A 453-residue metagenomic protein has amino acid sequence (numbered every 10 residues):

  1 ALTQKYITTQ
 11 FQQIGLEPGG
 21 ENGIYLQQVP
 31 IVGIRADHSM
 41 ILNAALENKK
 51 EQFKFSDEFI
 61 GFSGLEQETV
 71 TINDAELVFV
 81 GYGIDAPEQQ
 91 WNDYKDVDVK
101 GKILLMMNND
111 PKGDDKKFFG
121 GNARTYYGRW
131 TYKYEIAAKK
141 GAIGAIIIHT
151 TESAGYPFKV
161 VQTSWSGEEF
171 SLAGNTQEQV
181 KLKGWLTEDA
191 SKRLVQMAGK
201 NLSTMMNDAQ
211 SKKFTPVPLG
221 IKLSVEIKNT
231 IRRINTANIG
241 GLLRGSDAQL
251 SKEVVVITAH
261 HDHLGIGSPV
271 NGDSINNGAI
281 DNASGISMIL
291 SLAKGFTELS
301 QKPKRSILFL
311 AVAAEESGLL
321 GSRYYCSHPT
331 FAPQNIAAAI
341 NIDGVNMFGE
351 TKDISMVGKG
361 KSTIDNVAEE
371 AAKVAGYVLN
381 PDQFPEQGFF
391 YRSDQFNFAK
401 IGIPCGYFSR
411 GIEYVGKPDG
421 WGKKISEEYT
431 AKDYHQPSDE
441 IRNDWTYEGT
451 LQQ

Functional and structural regions predicted by a protein language model:
A1-K117, T363: Noncatalytic luminal/extracellular "stalk/propeptide" segments of secretory-pathway proteins
A1-P18, N43-E47, D98, K102-Y127 (+2 more regions): Catalytic-core environment of secreted peptidases
L2-Q13, I24, R129-I136, G141 (+10 more regions): Extracytoplasmic/secreted proteins, especially bacterial periplasmic and envelope-associated proteins
E47-K49, I60-D96, T176-G278, K294-Q301: Soluble metallo-hydrolase cores and metallopeptidase-like ectodomains found primarily in the secretory/periplasmic
F53-D57, T69, K95, L172-N201 (+3 more regions): Metal-dependent peptidase/peptidase-like ectodomains
V80-Q162: A conserved hydrophobic secondary-structure block that centers on an alpha-helix together with its immediately flanking
A123-G128, Y132, S153, G265 (+1 more regions): Acidic/histidine-rich catalytic neighborhood of metal-dependent amide-processing enzymes
K294, E298, R410, Y414-Q453: His/Asp/Glu-rich mid-to-C-terminal helical/loop segments that flank catalytic regions of hydrolases
